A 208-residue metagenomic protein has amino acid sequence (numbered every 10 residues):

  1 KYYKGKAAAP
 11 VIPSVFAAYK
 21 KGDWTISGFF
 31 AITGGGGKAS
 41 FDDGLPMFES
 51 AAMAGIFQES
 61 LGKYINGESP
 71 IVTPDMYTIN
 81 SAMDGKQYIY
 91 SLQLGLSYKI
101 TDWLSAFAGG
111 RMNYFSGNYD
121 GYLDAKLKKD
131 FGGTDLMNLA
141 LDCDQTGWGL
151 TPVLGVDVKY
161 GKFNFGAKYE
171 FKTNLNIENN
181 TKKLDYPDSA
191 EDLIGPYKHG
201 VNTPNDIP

Functional and structural regions predicted by a protein language model:
K1, I12-P208: Outer-membrane beta-barrel porins/channels
Y3-G5: Interfacial helix-start motif at the membrane-water boundary
A7-V11: Extracellular beta-strand-rich solenoid/capping regions of secreted or surface-exposed proteins that bind or remodel
